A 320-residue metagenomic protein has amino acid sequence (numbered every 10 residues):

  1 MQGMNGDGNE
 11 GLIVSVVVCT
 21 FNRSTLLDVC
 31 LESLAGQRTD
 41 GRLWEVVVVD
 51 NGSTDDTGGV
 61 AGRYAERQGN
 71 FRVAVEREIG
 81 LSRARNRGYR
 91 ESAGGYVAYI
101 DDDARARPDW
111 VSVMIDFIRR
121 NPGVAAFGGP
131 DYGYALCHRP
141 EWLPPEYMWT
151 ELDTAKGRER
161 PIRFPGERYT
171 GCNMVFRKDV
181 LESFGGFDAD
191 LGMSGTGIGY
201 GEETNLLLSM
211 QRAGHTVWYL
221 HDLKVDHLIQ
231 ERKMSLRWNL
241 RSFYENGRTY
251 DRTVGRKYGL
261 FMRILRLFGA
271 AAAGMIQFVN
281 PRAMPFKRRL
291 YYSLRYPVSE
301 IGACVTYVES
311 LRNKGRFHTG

Functional and structural regions predicted by a protein language model:
R23-Q37: Short, well-formed alpha-helical segments that are part of the catalytic scaffolds of diverse glycosyltransferases
S33, D50-G59, A104: A conserved acidic beta->alpha catalytic loop
E76-S92: Glycine-rich, basic loop-to-helix element that forms the pyrophosphate-binding segment of sugar-nucleotide handling
V97: Short aromatic/hydrophobic "clamp" motif used to bind/position activated sugar donors
D109-L143: Conserved donor NDP-sugar-binding/catalytic core segment of glycosyltransferases
G129-P130, E146-E167: Short, flexible, basic/aromatic active-site loop/helix in glycosyltransferases
Y169, M193-L208: Acidic donor-binding loop at a coil-to-helix junction in glycosyltransferase catalytic cores that engages
R241-R248, G255-G320: Non-catalytic, C-terminal membrane-associated alpha-helical segments of glycosyltransferases
